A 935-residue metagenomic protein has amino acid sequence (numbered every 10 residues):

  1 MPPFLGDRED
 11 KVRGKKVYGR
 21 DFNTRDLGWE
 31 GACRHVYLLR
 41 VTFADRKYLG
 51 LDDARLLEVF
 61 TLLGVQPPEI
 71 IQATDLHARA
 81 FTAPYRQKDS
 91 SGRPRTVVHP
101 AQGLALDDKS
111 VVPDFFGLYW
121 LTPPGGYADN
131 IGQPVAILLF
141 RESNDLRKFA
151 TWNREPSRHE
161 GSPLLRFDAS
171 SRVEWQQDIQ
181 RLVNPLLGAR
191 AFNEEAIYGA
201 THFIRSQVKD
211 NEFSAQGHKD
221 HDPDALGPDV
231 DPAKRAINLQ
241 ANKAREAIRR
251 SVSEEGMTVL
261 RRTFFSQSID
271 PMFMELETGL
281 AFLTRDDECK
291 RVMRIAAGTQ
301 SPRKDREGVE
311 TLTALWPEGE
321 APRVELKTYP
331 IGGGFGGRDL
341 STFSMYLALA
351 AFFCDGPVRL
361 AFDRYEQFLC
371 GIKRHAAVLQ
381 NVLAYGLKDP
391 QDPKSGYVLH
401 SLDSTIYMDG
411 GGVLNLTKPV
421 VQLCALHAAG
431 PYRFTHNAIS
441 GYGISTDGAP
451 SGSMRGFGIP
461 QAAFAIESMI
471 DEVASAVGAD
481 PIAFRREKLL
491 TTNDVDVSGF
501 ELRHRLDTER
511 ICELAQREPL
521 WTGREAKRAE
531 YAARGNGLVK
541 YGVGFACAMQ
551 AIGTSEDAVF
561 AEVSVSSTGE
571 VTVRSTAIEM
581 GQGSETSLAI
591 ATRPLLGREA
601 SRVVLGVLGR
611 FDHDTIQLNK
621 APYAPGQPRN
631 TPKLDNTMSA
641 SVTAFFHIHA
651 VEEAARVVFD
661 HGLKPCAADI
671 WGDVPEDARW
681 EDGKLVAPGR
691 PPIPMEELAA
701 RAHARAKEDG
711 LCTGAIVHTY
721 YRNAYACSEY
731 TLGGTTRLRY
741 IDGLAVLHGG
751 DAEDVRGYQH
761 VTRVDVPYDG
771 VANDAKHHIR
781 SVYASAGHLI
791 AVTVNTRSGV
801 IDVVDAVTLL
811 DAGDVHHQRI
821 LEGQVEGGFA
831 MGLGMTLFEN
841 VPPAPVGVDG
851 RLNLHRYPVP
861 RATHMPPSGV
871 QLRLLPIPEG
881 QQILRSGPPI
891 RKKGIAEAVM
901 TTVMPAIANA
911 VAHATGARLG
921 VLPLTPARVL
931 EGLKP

Functional and structural regions predicted by a protein language model:
M1-H202, S206: Flexible, low-hydrophobicity surface segments
L5, V65-Q66, A73-L76, H99-V112 (+8 more regions): C-terminal catalytic domains of large/alpha subunits in multi-subunit enzymes
F81-R86, F149-W152, L276, R306-G308 (+11 more regions): Short acidic, glycine/serine/threonine-rich loops at helix termini
R141, D355-G410, V543, F646-A678: Phosphate/diphosphate-binding loops
S170, E325-M345, F368-I372, Y407-T417 (+6 more regions): FAD-binding core of FAD-dependent oxidoreductases, characterized by glycine-rich FAD pyrophosphate-binding loops
R181-T313, L489-T568, V771-N773, H788 (+1 more regions): Helix-loop-helix junctions that connect adjacent transmembrane helices in secondary transporters/permeases, recognized
E307, G332-D355, R359-D363, L369 (+1 more regions): Thiamine diphosphate
Q380-L402, V563, L789-T808: Active-site and channel-lining beta-strand-loop segments that bind or position nucleotide-derived/phosphorylated
